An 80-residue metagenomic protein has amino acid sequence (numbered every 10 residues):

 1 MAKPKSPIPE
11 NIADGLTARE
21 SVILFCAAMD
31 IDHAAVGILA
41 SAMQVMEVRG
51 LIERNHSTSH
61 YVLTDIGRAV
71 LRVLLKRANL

Functional and structural regions predicted by a protein language model:
A2-S41, K76-R77: Short amphipathic alpha-helical interface segments
M43-R49: Basic amphipathic alpha-helical segments that dock to polyanions
H56: Trihelical helix-turn-helix/Myb-like DNA-binding core that engages the DNA major groove
S59-T64: Minor-groove-contacting beta-hairpin "wing" of winged helix-turn-helix DNA-binding domains
R68-L80: Short, amphipathic alpha-helical interaction segments positioned at domain boundaries
